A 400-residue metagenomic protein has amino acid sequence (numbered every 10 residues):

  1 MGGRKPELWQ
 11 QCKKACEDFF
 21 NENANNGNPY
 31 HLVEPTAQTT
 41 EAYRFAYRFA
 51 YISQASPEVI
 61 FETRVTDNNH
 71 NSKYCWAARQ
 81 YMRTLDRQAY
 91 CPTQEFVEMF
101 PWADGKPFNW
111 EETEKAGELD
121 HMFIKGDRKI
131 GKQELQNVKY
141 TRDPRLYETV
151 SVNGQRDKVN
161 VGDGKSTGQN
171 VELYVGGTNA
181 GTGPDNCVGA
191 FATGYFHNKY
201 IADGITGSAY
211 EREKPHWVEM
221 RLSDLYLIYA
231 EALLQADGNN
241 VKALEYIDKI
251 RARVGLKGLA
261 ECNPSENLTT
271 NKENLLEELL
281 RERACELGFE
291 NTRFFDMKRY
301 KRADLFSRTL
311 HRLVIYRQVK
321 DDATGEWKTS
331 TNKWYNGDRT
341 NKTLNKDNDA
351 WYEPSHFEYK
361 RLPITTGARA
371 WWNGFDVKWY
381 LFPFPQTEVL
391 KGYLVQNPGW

Functional and structural regions predicted by a protein language model:
M1-G176, S307-Y316: An aromatic- and glycine-enriched ligand-binding surface/loop that stacks and positions planar moieties
P6-F20, L244-R251, E273-L276: Hydrophobic core segments within long, regular secondary-structure runs in both alpha- and beta-rich folds
C12, C16, C75, C91 (+4 more regions): Generic recognition of cysteine residues
E17-N25, S151, I228-G238, D248-L256 (+2 more regions): Sec-exported extracytoplasmic/periplasmic mature domains
N21, T39-D104, A209-E219, R251 (+1 more regions): Long, intrinsically disordered, low-complexity segments
K129-I250, G399-W400: C-terminal substrate/ligand-recognition segments
Q155-V159, L256-A260, C285-F289: Intrinsically disordered or highly flexible coil/loop and linker segments, enriched in small and charged/polar residues
N239-E266, E273: Extended hydrophobic/aromatic segments used for targeting, binding, or gating
